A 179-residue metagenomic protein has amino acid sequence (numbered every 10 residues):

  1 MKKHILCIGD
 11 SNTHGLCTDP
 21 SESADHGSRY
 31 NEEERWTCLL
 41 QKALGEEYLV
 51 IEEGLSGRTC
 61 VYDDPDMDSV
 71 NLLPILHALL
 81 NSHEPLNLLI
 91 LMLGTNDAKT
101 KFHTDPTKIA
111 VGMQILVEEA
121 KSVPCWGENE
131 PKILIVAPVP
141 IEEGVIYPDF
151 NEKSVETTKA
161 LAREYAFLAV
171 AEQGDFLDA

Functional and structural regions predicted by a protein language model:
M1-L55, V61-P65, A78-H83, L89: Serine-esterase "nucleophile elbow" of acetyl-processing enzymes
K2, E46, V70-A179: Alpha-helical cap/lid subdomain in secreted, periplasmic, or secretory-pathway luminal O-acyl-processing enzymes
T13-H14, G57, D97, I141: Active-site micro-motifs of SAM-dependent methyltransferase domains
G54-G57, I135-A137: A general secondary-structure junction signal
